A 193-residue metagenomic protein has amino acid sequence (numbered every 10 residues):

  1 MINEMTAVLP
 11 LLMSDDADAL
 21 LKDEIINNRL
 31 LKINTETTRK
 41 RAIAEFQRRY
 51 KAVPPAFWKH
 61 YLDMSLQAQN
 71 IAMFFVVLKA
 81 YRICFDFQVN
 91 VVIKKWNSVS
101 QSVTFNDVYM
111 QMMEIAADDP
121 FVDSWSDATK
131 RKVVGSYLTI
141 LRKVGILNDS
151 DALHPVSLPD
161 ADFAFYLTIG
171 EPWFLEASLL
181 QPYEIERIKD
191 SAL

Functional and structural regions predicted by a protein language model:
M1-A72: Eukaryotic partner-binding/assembly regions in large regulatory complexes
I2-D16, V77-L78, R82, P172-L193: Leucine-rich, amphipathic alpha-helical/linker segments
L21-K22, V99-S124: Short acidic, hydrophobic short linear motifs in intrinsically disordered regions
I33-E36, M113-V133: Short, positively charged loop/turn segments that connect secondary-structure elements
I71-Q101: Positively charged, polyanion-binding regions of nucleic-acid-associated proteins
V91, I115-D119, V144: A short secondary-structure junction motif
D127-K132, S136-L193: Accessory, usually C-terminal, subdomains that scaffold auxiliary metal cofactors
